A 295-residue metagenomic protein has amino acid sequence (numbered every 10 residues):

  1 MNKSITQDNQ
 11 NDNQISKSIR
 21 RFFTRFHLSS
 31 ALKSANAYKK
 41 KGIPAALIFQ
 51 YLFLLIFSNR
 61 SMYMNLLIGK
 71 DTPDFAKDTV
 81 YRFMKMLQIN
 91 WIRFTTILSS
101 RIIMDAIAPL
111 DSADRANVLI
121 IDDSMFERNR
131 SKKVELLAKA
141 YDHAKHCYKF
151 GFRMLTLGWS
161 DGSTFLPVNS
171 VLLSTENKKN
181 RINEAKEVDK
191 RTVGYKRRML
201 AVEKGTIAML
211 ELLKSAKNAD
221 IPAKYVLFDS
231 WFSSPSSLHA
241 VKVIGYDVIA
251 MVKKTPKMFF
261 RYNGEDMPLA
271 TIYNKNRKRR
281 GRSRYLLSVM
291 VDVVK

Functional and structural regions predicted by a protein language model:
M1-K17, I43, L52, P73 (+9 more regions): Long, hydrophilic "mature protein body" segments
M1-R93: Gly/serine-rich nucleotide phosphate-binding loop at the start of the catalytic core of nucleotide/ADP-ribose-handling
Y51, N65-L67, R115-N129, L157 (+2 more regions): Short, conserved catalytic/metal-binding motifs centered on acidic residues
L55, I102, A106-I107, L213-D220: Hydrophobic, Leu/Ile/Phe/Ala-enriched alpha-helical segments that form helix-helix packing faces
N59, D78-T79, K85, A144-P222 (+1 more regions): Electropositive, glycine- and tryptophan-enriched low-complexity nucleic-acid-binding patches
M86-N177, L287-V294: Active-site-proximal, Lys/Arg-enriched surface segment that forms a nucleic-acid-binding/basic interface patch
E127-R130, F165-L166, E176-R181, S233-S236 (+1 more regions): Short, well-ordered, mixed-charge alpha-helical segments that flank or form enzyme active sites
A185-K295: An internal, acidic/charged active-site-proximal segment that coordinates divalent cations and/or engages
